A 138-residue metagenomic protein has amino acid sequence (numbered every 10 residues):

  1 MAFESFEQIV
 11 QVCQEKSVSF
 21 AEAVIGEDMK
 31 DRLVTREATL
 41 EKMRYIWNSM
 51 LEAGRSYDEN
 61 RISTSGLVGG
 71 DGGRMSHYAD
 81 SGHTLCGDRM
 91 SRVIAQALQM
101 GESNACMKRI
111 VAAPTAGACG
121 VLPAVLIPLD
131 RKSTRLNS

Functional and structural regions predicted by a protein language model:
M1-M107: Generic N-terminal targeting/processing segments that precede catalytic cores or assembly contacts
A97, V121-D130: Buried hydrophobic packing segments
M107-V125: Conserved phosphate/anionic-ligand binding catalytic regions in large, soluble enzymes, centered on
K132-N137: Conserved small/polar residues in nucleotide/adenosyl-binding loops
